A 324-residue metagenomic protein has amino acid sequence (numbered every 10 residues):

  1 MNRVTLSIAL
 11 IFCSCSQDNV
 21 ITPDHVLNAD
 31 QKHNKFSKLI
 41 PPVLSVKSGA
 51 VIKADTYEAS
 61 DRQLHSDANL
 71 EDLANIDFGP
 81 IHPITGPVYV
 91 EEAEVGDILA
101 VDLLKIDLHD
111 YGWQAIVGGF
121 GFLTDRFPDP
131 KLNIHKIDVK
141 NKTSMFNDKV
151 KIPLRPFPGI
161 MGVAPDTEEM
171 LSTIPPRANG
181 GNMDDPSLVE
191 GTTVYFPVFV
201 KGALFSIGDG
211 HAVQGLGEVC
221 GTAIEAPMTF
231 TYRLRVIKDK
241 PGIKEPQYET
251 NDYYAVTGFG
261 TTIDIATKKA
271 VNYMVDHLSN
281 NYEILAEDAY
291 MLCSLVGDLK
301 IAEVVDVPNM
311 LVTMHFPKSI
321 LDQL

Functional and structural regions predicted by a protein language model:
M1-I8: Sec-dependent signal peptide recognition, specifically the positively charged N-region followed immediately by
F12-S14: C-terminal motif of bacterial Sec signal peptides marking the signal peptidase cleavage site
N19-H33, S66-G79, M161-I174: Short, basic/aromatic beta-hairpin or loop at an interaction surface
I21-Q31, S37-K53, P83-D102, L132 (+7 more regions): Alpha/propeptide regions of enzymes that mature by internal proteolysis
F36, A59-L70, I106-I116, G202-A212 (+1 more regions): Short, Lys/Arg- and Gly-enriched loop/turn segments at beta-strand edges
H65-I81, G112-D125, I207-T222: Short, compositionally biased
K105-E190: Intrinsically disordered, low-complexity linker/loop segments enriched in Gly/Pro and charged/polar residues
L154-N182, P186-I263, V275: Conserved mixed alpha/beta catalytic, RNA-binding, or beta-rich assembly cores of soluble enzyme, regulatory
